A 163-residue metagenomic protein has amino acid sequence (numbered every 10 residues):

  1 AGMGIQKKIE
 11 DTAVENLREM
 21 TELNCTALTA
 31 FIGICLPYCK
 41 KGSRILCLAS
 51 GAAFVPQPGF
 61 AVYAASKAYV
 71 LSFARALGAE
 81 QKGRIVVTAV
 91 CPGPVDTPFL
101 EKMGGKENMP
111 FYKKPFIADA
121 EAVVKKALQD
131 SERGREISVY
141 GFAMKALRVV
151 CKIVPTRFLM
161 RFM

Functional and structural regions predicted by a protein language model:
A1-I5: Conserved NAD(P)H cofactor-binding loop of Rossmann-fold oxidoreductase domains
K8-I9, A13-E19: Substrate-binding pocket helix/loop in short-chain dehydrogenase/reductase
I32, S66: Active-site helix of classical SDR
Y38, V55, A76-V86, P94: Active-site-adjacent segment of SDR/Rossmann-fold oxidoreductases
S50: Residue(s) in the substrate-gating loop at a strand-loop-helix junction that position the organic substrate next
Q57-A61: Active-site loop immediately N-terminal to the catalytic Tyr-X3-Lys motif of short-chain dehydrogenase/reductase
A89, P110-L147: C-terminal helical subdomain
